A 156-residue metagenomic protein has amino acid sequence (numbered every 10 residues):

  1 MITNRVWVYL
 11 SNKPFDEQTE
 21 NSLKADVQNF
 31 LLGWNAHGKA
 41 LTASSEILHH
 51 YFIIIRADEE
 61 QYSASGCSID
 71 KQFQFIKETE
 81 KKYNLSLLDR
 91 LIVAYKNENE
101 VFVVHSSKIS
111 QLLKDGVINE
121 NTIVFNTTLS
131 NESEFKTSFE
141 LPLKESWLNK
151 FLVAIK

Functional and structural regions predicted by a protein language model:
I2-H49: Long, hydrophobic N-terminal alpha-helical segment
V6, F52, R90: Broad gene-expression machinery/nucleic-acid interaction feature
N12-F15, D58-S63: A generic structural motif
K24, F52, F73-I76: A general structural signal for well-ordered alpha-helical packing
H49-H50, D70: Non-catalytic, well-ordered alpha-helical scaffold segments
Q61-L88: Helix-adjacent hinge/juxtasegments
L88-K156: Terminal interaction module
